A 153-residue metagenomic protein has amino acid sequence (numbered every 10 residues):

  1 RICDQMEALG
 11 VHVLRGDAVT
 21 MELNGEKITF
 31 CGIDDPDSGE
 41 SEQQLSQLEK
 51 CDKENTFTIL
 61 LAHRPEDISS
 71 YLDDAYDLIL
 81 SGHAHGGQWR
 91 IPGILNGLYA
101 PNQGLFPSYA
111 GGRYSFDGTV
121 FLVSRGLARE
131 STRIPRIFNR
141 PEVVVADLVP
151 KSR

Functional and structural regions predicted by a protein language model:
R1-E40, K50: Extended active-site neighborhood of metal-dependent phosphoesterases/phosphodiesterases
V11-H12, I28, F57-I59, D77-L78: Short, Asp-centered acidic motifs that coordinate Mg2+ and/or phosphate in catalytic or ligand-binding sites
E22-N24, Y114-D117, L148: Active-site beta-strand termini and strand-to-loop segments that position acidic
L23-G25, S41-E42, Q88-L95: Short, charged, surface-exposed secondary-structure boundary motifs
K27-P36, I59-H63, V120-G126: Active-site-proximal beta-strand elements of phosphoester/diester hydrolases
L48-L61: Short beta-strand/loop segments at the ligand-binding rim of alpha/beta enzyme cores
P65-V144: Conserved beta-sheet core of the metallophosphoesterase superfamily
A146-S152: Short beta-strand-to-coil "C-cap" segments at the C-terminal boundary of structured domains/repeats, marking
